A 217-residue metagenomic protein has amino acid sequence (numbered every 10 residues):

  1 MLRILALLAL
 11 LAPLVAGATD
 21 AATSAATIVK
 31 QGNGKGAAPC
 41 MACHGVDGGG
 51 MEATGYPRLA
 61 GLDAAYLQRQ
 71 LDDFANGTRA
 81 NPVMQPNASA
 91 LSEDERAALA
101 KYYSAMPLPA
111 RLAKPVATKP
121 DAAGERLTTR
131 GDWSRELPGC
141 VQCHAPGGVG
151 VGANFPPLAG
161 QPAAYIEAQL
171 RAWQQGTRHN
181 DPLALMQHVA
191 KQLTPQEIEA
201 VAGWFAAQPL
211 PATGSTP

Functional and structural regions predicted by a protein language model:
I4-P13: Bacterial N-terminal signal peptides
A16-G36, D47-G50, G55, A105-S134 (+1 more regions): Electrostatic cytochrome c docking/interface patches
A21-S24, G36-P39, D63, Q70 (+7 more regions): Stable alpha-helical elements in mature extracytoplasmic
S24-I28, Y66, V83-P86, A98 (+4 more regions): Extracytoplasmic/secreted proteins, especially bacterial periplasmic and envelope-associated proteins
A26-M41, A64, Q68, T129-V141 (+1 more regions): Sequence context surrounding c-type heme c attachment/ligation sites in exported
A37-V46, L99, L137-G147, V201: The canonical Cys-X-X-Cys-His
A42, M51-R58, F74-V116, G152-P157 (+2 more regions): Axial heme c-ligation environment in periplasmic c-type cytochrome domains
